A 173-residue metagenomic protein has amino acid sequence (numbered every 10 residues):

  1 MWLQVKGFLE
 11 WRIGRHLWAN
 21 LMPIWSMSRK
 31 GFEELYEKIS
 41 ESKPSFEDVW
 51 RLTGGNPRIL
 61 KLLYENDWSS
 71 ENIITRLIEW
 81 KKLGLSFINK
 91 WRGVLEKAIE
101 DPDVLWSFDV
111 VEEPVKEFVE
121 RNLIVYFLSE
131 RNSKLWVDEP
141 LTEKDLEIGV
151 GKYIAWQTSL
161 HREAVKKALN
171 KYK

Functional and structural regions predicted by a protein language model:
M1-I13, L21-W25: Sensor-1/coupling segment of RecA-like P-loop NTPase cores
M1-W2, M27-G31, S42-K43, W68-S69 (+2 more regions): General structural signal for secondary-structure boundaries
W2-L3, T53, A98: Small-side-chain structural scaffolding
E10-L17, K30-L35, T75-L85, K90: A generic "structured core" feature
H16-G54, R58-I59, L63-Y64: Conserved small helical "lid"/interfacial subdomain of P-loop NTPases
F46-V49, L60-D138: Winged-helix-like regulatory helical subdomains adjacent to P-loop NTPase cores
I124-K173: Short capping/hinge segments at domain boundaries that bridge a core fold to an adjacent linker or tail
